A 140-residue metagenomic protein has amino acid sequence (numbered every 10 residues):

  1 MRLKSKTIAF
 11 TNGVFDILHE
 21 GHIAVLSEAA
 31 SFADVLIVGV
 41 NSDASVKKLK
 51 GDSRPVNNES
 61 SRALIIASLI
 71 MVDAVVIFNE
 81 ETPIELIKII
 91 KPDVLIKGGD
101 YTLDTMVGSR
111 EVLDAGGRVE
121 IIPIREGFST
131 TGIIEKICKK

Functional and structural regions predicted by a protein language model:
M1-K140: Nucleotidyltransferase catalytic core that binds NTPs
